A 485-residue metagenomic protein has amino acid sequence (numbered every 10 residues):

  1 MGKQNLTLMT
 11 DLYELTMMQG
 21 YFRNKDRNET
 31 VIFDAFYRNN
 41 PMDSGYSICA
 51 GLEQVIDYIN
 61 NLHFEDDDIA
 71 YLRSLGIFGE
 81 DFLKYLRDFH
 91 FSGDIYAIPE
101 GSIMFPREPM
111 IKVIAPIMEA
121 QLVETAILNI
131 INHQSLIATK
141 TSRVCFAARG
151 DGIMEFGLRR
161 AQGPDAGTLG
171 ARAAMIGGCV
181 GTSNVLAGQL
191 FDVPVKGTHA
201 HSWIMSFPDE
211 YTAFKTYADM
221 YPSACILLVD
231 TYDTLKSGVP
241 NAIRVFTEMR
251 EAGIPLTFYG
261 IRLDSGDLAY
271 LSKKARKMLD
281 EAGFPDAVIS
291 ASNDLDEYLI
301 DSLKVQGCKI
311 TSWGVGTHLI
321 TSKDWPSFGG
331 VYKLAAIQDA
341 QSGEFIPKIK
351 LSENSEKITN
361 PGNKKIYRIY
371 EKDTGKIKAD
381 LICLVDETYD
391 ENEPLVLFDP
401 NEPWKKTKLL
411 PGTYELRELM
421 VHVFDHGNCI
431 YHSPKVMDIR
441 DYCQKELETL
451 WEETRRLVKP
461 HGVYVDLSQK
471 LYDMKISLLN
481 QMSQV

Functional and structural regions predicted by a protein language model:
M1-S223, R250-E251, K333-V485: Ordered alpha/beta subdomains of enzyme catalytic regions
S202-K378: Glycine-rich phosphate/ribose-binding loops and adjacent secondary-structure elements that form binding surfaces
